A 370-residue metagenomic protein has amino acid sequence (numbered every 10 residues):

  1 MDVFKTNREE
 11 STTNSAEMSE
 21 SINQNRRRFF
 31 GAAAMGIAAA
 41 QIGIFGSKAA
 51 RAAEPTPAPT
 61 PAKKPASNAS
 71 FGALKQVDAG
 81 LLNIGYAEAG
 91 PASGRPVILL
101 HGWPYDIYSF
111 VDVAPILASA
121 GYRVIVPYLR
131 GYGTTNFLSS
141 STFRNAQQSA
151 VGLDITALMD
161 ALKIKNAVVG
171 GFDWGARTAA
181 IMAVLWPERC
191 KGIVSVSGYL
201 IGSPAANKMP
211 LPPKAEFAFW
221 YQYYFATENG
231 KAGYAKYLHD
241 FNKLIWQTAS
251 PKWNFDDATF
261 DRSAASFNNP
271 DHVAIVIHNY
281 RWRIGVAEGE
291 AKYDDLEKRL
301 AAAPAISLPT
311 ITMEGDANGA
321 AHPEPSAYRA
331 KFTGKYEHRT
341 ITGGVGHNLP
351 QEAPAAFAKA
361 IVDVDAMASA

Functional and structural regions predicted by a protein language model:
M1-N25, A38, R51: N-terminal secretory signal peptides
I22-R28, A38-T60, A370: N-terminal twin-arginine translocation
P55, P59-F71, L81-I84, A89 (+4 more regions): Flexible "cap/lid" subdomain of the alpha/beta-hydrolase fold that forms the substrate-access gate
K75-A79: Short acidic-hydrophobic surface loop/beta-edge motif
A89-T134: Conserved HGGG/HGGXW glycine-rich cap/lid loop of the alpha/beta-hydrolase fold
G102, D173, Q351-E352: Conserved acidic functional residues
V345-A353: Catalytic histidine-centered segment of alpha/beta-hydrolase-like enzymes
A360-A368: C-terminal alpha-helix
